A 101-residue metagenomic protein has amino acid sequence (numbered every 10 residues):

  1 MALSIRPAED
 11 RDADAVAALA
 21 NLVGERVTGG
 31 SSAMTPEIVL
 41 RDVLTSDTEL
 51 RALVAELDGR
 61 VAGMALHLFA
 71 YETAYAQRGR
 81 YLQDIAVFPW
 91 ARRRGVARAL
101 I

Functional and structural regions predicted by a protein language model:
S4-A18, G29: A short beta-loop-alpha structural element at the N-terminal edge of CoA-dependent acyl/N-acetyltransferase catalytic
A18-S32, V43, T73: Helix-loop element at the rim of GNAT/NAT acetyltransferase active sites that forms part of the acceptor-substrate
G30-M34, A76-G79, R94: Non-catalytic, surface-exposed connector residues within folded enzymatic/regulatory domains
S31-A52: Active-site rim helix/loop that mediates acceptor-substrate recognition in acyltransferases
V54, R60-F69, A86: Conserved beta-strand in the GNAT
A65-Q83: Conserved donor-binding loop and adjoining core beta-sheet/short helix segment in diverse acyl/aminoacyl transferases
L82-R92: A short, internal acetyl-CoA/4′-phosphopantetheine-binding micro-motif in the GNAT/acyltransferase core
A91, G95-L100: Conserved acetyl-CoA pyrophosphate-binding loop and the N-cap/start of the following alpha-helix in GNAT-like
